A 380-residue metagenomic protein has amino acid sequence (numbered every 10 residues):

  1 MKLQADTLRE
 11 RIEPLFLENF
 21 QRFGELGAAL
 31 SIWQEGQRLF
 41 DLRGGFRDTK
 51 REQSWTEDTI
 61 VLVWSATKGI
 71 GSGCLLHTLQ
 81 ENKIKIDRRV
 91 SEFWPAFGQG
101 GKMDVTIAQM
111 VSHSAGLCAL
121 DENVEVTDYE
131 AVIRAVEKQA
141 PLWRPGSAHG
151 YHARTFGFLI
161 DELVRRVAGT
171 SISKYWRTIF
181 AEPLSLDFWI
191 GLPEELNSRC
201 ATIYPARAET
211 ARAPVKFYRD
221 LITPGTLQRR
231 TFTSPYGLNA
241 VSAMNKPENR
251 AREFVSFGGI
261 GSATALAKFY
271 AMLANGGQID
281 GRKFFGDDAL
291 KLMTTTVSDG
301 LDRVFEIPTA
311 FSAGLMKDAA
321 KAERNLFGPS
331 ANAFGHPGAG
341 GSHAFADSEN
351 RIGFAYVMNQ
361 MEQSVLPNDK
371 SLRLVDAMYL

Functional and structural regions predicted by a protein language model:
K2-V63, K83-R88, R134: Short, conserved catalytic-motif segment at the N-terminal edge
G36-Q37, L62-I84, M110, H152-F180 (+2 more regions): Alpha-helical scaffold elements that line and support the substrate/ligand-binding pocket of soluble hydrolases
L42, V124-P145, T170-D187, N239-S242: Short, charged, amphipathic alpha-helices and their helix-cap/turn boundaries
T56, Q139-G146, F156-F158, K246-V255: Flexible glycine/proline-enriched surface loops and loop-helix/loop-strand junctions
E57, L62-A66, Q80-E122, K138 (+2 more regions): Active-site helix/loop module of the DD-peptidase/beta-lactamase fold, centered on the serine-lysine SxxK catalytic
S112-H113, F156-L163, E253, F257-I279 (+1 more regions): Active-site-proximal alpha-helical segments within enzyme catalytic domains
T202-G258, A263, K291, T295-E349: Active-site Gly/Thr loop motif
F254, N275, A289, T294-L301 (+1 more regions): Short, gly/Ser/Thr-rich active-site loops of penicillin-recognizing serine hydrolases
